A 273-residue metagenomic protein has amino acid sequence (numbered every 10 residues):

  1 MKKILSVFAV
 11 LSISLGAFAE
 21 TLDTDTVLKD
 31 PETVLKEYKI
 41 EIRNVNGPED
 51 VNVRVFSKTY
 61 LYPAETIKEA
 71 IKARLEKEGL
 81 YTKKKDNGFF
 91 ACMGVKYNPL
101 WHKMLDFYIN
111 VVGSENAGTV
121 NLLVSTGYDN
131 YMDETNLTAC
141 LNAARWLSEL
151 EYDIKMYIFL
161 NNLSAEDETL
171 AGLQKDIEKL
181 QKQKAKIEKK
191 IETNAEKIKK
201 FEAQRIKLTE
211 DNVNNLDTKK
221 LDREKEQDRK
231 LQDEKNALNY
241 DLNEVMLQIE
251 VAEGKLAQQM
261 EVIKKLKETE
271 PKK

Functional and structural regions predicted by a protein language model:
M1-T24: Bacterial Sec-dependent N-terminal signal peptides
F18-V55, S148, M156-D167, A171-Q174 (+4 more regions): Sec-dependent signal peptide cleavage junction
E20-Y128: N-terminal, leucine/charged-rich tether regions that mediate assembly and partner docking in large macromolecular
A70-Y81, E149-D153, Y157, K197 (+1 more regions): Structured segments of extracytoplasmic/periplasmic soluble domains in secreted or envelope-associated proteins
V111-E192: Soluble oligomerization/assembly scaffold segments of membrane-associated complexes
D176-D228: Extended alpha-helical coiled-coil "stalk/arm" regions that act as elongated linkers or oligomerization scaffolds
K184, I191, I198, R205 (+6 more regions): Leucine-rich amphipathic alpha-helices with coiled-coil/heptad-repeat character
N215, K220-Q259: Amphipathic alpha-helical coiled-coil segments
